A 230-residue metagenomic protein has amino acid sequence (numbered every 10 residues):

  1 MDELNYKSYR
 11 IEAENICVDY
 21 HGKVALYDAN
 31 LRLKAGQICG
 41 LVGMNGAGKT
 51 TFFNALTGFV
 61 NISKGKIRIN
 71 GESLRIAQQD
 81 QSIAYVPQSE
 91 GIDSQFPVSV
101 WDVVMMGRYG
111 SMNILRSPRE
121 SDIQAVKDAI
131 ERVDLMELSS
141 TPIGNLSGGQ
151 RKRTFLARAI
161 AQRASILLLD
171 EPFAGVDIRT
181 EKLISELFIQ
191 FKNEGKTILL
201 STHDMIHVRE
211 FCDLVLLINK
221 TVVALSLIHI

Functional and structural regions predicted by a protein language model:
V42-M44: The feature captures the beta-strand-to-loop junction immediately N-terminal to the Walker
T57: Helix-to-loop junction immediately C-terminal to a conserved catalytic motif
G65-Q78: Conserved ABC transporter NBD signature motif
M105, E120-L138: Conserved ABC ATPase "signature" region
P142-L146, Q150: Conserved ABC ATPase signature
L167-E171: Catalytic Walker B motif of ABC-type/P-loop ATPase nucleotide-binding domains
I228-I230: Conserved small/polar residues in nucleotide/adenosyl-binding loops
